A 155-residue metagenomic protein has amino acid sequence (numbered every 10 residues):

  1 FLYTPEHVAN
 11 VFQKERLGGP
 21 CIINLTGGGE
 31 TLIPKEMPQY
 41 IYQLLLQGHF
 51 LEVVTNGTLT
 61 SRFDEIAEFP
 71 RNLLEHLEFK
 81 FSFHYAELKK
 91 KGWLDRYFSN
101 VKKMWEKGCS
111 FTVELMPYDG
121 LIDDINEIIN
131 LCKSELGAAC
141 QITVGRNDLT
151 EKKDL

Functional and structural regions predicted by a protein language model:
F1-Y3, G18-I33, L45-R62, N72-Y97 (+2 more regions): Core AdoMet radical
L2-V11, P38-Q39, F63-I66, K91-V101 (+1 more regions): Well-ordered, non-membrane alpha-helical segments in soluble/globular domains
F12-L17, I41-L46, I66-H76, F98-K107 (+1 more regions): Acidic (Asp/Glu)-rich catalytic clusters
P34-K35, E68-R71, T150-L155: Short, structured coil/loop segments at alpha-helix boundaries
K90-L155: Conserved C-terminal portion of the radical SAM core fold that forms the substrate/S-adenosylmethionine-binding
